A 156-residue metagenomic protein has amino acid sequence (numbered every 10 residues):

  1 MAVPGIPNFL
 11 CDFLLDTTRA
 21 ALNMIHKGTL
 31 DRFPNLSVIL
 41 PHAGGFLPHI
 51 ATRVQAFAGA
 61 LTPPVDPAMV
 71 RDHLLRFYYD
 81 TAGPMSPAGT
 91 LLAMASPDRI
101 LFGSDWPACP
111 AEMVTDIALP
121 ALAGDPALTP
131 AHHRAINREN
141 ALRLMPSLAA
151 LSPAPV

Functional and structural regions predicted by a protein language model:
M1-L101, S152-P155: Catalytic pocket-lining loop regions of alpha/beta-barrel enzymes, especially the amidohydrolase/enolase/GH5 lineages
K27, L36, F46, S86-T90 (+2 more regions): Mid-to-C-terminal alpha-helical segments outside catalytic/metal-binding sites
F77-D80, W106-P110: Short, glycine/charged-rich beta-strand-loop motifs at protein surfaces that mediate ligand recognition and catalysis
